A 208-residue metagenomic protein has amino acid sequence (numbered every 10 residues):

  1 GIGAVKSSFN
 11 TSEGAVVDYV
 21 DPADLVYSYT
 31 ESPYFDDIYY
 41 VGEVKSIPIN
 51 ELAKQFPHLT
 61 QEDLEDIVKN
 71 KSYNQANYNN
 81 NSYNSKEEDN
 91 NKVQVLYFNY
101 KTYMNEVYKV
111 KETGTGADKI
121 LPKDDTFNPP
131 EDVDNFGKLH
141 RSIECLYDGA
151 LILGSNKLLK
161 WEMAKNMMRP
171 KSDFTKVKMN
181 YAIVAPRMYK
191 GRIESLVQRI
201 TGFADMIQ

Functional and structural regions predicted by a protein language model:
G1-Q208: Extended alpha-helical, oligomerization-prone segments that build pores/tubes and scaffolds
